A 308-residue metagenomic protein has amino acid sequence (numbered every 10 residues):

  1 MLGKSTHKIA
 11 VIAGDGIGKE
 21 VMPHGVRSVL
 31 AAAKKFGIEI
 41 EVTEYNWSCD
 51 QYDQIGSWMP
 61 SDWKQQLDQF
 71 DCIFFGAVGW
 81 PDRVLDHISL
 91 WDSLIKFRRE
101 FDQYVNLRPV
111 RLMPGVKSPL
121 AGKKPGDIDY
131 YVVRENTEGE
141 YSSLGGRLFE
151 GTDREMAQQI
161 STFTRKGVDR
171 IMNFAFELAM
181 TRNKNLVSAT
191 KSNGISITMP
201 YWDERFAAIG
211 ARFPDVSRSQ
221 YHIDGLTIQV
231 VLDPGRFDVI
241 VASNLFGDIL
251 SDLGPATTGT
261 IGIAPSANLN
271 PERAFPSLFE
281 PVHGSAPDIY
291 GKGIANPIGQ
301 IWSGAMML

Functional and structural regions predicted by a protein language model:
K4-I9: Extreme N-terminal starter segment of soluble prokaryotic enzymes
A10-R27, A31-A33, T152-D224, R236: Glycine-rich phosphate/diphosphate-binding loop of Rossmann-like nucleotide-binding domains
D15-G18, D71, V133, A175 (+2 more regions): Buried hydrophobic positions in well-ordered alpha/beta secondary-structure cores of metabolic enzymes
G37-S61, V230: N-terminal beta-loop-helix "entrance" segment that forms/cooperates in small-molecule cofactor or anionic ligand
D53-Q158, L245-G247: N-terminal glycine-rich phosphate/adenylate-binding segment common to multiple enzyme folds
I95-L112, R212-Y221, A264-E280: Short, acidic/small-residue loops that bind anionic groups at enzyme active sites
G115, Y221-I228: Short acidic loop-to-helix transition motifs that present clustered carboxylates
Q229-L308: Glycine-rich phosphate/nucleotide-binding loop
